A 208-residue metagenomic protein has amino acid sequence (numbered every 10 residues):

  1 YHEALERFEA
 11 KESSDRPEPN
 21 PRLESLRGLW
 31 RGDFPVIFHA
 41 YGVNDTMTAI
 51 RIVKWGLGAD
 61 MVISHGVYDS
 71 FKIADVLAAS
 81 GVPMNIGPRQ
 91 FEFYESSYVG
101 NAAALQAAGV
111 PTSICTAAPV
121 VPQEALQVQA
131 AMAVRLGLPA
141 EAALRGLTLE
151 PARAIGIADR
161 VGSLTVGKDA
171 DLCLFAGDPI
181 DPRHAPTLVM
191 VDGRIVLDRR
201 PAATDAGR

Functional and structural regions predicted by a protein language model:
Y1-D60: Polyanionic/metal-chelating signatures
Y1-K11, I52, G56, A108 (+5 more regions): Change "in soluble alpha/beta enzymes" to "in soluble alpha/beta proteins
R22, D45, D69-S70, Y98 (+1 more regions): Amphipathic coiled-coil/heptad-repeat helices and related helical stalk/stem segments that mediate oligomerization
P35, D75, P83-Q90, Y94-F175 (+1 more regions): His/Asp/Glu-enriched, well-ordered alpha-helical/loop segment that forms or immediately abuts the divalent-metal
I37-G42, A59-S70, G87-Y94: Catalytic beta/alpha-barrel core
V43-M47, V67-K72, V120-P122: Active-site environment of divalent metal-dependent phosphoester hydrolases
T46-K54, I73-A78, A130: Distinct, well-ordered alpha-helical segments
T165-G207: C-terminal cap of metal-dependent C-N hydrolases
